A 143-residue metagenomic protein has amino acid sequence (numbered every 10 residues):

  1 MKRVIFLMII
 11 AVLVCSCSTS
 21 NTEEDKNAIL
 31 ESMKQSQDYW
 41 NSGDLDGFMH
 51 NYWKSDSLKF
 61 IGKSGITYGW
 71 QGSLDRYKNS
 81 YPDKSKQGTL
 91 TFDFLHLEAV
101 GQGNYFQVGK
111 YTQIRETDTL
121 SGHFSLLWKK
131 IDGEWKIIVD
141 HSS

Functional and structural regions predicted by a protein language model:
K2-M8: Sec-dependent signal peptide recognition, specifically the positively charged N-region followed immediately by
M8, V12, S16-N51: Short, low-complexity N-terminal intrinsically disordered segments enriched in polar/charged residues
L45-V100, R115: A solvent-exposed, acidic/Ser-Thr-rich amphipathic alpha-helical stretch
Y52, Y111-Q113, L126, H141-S142: Short beta-strand segments enriched in hydrophobic/aromatic residues within well-folded beta-rich domains
L90-D93, F106-V108, T119-F124: Short, surface-exposed coil-to-beta transition loops
G101-Y111: A short hydrophobic beta-strand element
S121-S143: Short beta-strand edge/turn micro-motifs at domain boundaries
